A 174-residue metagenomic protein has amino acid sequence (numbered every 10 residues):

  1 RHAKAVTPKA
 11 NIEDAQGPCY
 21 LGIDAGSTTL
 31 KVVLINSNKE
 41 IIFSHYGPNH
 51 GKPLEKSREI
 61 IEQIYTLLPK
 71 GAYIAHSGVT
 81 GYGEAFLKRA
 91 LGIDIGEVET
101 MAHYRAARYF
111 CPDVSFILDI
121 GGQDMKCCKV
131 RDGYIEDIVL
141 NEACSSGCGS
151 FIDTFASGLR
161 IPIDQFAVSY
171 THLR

Functional and structural regions predicted by a protein language model:
R1-G17: Flexible inter-domain linker/hinge segments
I12-S37, V114-V130: Gly/Thr-rich phosphate-binding beta-strand-loop-beta motif of the actin/hexokinase/Hsp70
I23-E59, Q63, I138, E142-C144: Short glycine-rich, Thr/Ser-proximal phosphate-binding strand/loop in the N-terminal lobe of ATP-dependent enzymes
L34-N36, S57, F86-G92, K126-G133 (+2 more regions): Short acidic, glycine/serine/threonine-rich loops at helix termini
Y46-N49, L68-T100, K129, E136-D137: Short beta-strand-loop/turn "lid" adjacent to the catalytic site in phosphate-handling enzymes
N49-L54, D132-S169: Glycine-rich phosphate-binding loop plus the immediately following alpha-helix
L91-M101, R105-C111, F116, I120-C128 (+1 more regions): Active-site phosphate-binding/coordination module
T171-R174: Conserved small/polar residues in nucleotide/adenosyl-binding loops
